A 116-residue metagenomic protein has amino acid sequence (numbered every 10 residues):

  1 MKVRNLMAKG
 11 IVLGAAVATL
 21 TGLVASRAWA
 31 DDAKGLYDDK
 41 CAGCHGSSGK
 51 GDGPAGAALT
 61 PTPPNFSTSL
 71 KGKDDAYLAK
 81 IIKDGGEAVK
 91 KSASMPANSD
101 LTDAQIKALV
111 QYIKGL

Functional and structural regions predicted by a protein language model:
K2-A15: Bacterial N-terminal signal peptides that target proteins for export
L20-L36: Electrostatic cytochrome c docking/interface patches
R27, G46-G53: Short acidic/polar micro-motifs centered on Gly/Asp/Asn
A30, K71-G72, D103: Short, solvent-exposed loop/helix junctions and linker helices that flank or host conserved functional motifs
K34, K50-A79: Gly/Gly-Pro-rich "capping" loops immediately C-terminal to redox-active cysteine motifs in periplasmic/lumenal
L36-D38, V89: Short sequence/structural segments immediately N-terminal
K40-S47, L109, I113: The canonical Cys-X-X-Cys-His
A57-S67, I81-L116: Axial heme c-ligation environment in periplasmic c-type cytochrome domains
